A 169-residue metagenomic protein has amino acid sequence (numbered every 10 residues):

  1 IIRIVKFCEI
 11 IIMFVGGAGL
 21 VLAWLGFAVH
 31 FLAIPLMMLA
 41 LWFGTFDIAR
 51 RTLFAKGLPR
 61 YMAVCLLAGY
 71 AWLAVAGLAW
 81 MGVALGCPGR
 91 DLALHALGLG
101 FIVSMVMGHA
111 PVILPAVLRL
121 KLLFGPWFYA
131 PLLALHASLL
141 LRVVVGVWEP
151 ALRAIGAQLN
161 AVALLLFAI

Functional and structural regions predicted by a protein language model:
I1-A18, L32-I34: Long hydrophobic alpha-helical segments that form multi-pass transmembrane helix bundles in integral membrane proteins
I1-F7, L22-G26, W42-V64, G77-L94 (+3 more regions): Juxtamembrane membrane-water interface segments of multi-pass membrane proteins, especially cytoplasmic-side
I11-A18, L66-A74, L99-I102, F128-R142: Hydrophobic membrane-spanning alpha-helices of multi-pass integral membrane proteins
I12-V15, V29, L36, P59 (+5 more regions): Small-residue packing motifs within transmembrane alpha-helices
G16-A23, F27-W42: A conserved active-site cap/scaffold subdomain adjacent to cofactor or substrate pockets
L32-M38, L97-L99, L152-I169: Small-residue-rich transmembrane alpha-helices that serve as helix-helix interface/gating elements in multipass
